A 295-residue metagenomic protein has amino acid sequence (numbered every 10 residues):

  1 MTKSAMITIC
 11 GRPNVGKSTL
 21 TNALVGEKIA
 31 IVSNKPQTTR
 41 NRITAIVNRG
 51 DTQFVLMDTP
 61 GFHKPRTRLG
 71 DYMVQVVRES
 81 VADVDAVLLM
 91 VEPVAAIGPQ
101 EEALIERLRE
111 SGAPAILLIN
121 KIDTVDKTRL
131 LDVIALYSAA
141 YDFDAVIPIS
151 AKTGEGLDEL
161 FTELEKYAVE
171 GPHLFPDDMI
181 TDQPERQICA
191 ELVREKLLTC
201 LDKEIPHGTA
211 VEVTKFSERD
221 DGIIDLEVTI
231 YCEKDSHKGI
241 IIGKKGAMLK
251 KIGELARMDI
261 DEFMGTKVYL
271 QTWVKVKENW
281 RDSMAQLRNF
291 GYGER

Functional and structural regions predicted by a protein language model:
M1-D83, V91: Conserved G1/Walker A P-loop phosphate-binding module
G16, G156, M248: Conserved glycine(s) of the Walker
E27, I46-G50, P65, S80 (+9 more regions): Conserved, well-folded catalytic cores of nucleic-acid-processing and energy-transducing macromolecular machines
T39, H63-K64, A96-I97, V125-D126 (+1 more regions): Catalytic P-loop NTPase motifs of RecA-like helicase/translocase cores
N48, Q53, Q75-V146, S217-D220: Conserved C-terminal guanine-recognition region of P-loop GTPase G domains, centered on the G4
D58, N120, S150: Active-site glycine-centered loops adjacent to acidic/histidine catalytic or metal-binding residues that shape
P114, D123-T181, E185: Canonical P-loop GTPase G-domain recognition
E185-R295: P-loop NTP-binding site
